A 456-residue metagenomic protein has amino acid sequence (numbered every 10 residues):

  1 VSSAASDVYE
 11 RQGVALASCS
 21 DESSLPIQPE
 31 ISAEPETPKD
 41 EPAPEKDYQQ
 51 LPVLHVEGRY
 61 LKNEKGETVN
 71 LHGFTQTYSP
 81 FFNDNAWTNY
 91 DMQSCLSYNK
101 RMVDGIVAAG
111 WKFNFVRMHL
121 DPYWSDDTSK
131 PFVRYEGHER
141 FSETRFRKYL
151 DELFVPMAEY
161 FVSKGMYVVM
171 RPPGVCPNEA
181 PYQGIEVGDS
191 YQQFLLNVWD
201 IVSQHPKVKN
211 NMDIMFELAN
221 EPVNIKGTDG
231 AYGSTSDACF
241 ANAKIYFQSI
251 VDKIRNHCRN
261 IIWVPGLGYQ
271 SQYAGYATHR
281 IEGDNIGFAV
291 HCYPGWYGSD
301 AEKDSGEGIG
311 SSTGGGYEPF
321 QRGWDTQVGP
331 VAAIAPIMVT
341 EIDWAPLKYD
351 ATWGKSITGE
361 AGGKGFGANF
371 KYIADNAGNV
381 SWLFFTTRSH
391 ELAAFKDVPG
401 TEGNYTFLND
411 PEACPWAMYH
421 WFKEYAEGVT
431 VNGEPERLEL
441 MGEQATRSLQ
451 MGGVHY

Functional and structural regions predicted by a protein language model:
V1-Q12: Single conserved hydrophobic/aromatic residue that forms the stacking wall/gate of nucleotide- or nucleobase-binding
G13-P44: Bacterial Sec-dependent N-terminal signal peptides
A43-E136: N-terminal structural segment of carbohydrate-active enzymes
L51-L54, Y78, F82-C95, Q183-M215 (+5 more regions): Extracellular glycoside hydrolase catalytic/binding regions
T75, L120-P122, P172-G174, N220 (+1 more regions): A mature extracytoplasmic/lumenal domain signature
C95-C176, F194-L195, V251-C258, G354 (+1 more regions): Aromatic-lined substrate-binding rim segments of carbohydrate-active enzymes
C176-P177, V223: Short aromatic/hydrophobic helix-turn
